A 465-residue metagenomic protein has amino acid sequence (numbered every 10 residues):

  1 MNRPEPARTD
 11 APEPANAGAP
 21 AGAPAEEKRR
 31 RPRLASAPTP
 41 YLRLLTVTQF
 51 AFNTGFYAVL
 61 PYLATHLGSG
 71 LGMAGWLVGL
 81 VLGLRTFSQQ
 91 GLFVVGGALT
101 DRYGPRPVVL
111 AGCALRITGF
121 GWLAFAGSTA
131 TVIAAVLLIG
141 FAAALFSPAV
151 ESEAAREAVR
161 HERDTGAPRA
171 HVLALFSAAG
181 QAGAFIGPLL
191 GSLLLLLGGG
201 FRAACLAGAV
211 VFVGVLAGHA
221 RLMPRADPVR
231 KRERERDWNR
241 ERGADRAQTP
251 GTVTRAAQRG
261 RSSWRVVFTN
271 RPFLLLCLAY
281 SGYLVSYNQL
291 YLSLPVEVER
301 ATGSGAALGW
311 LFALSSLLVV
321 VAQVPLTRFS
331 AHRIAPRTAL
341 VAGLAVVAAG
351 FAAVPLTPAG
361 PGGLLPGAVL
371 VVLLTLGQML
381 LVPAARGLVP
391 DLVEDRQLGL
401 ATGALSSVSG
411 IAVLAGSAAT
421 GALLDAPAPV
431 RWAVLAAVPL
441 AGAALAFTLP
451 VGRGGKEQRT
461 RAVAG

Functional and structural regions predicted by a protein language model:
G22-T39, L222-A279, G465: Juxtamembrane intracellular "pre-TM" segments in multi-pass secondary transporters
P61-W76, L292-A307, L311: Short amphipathic helix-loop junctions that connect adjacent transmembrane helices in Major Facilitator Superfamily/SLC
Q90-G127: Conserved MFS/SLC helix-loop-helix module at the cytosolic interface between two early adjacent transmembrane helices
G91-G104, L195, V321-P336, L424: Helix-to-loop junctions at the C-terminal end of transmembrane segments in multipass secondary transporters
P107-W122, A209, T338-A353: Structural signature of the two symmetry-related core transmembrane helices
A135-Q181: Cytoplasmic helix-loop-helix junction between adjacent transmembrane helices in 12-TM secondary transporters
R337-V382: C-terminal transmembrane helical hairpin of 12-TM major facilitator-type secondary transporters
D395-A426: A late C-terminal transmembrane helix in Major Facilitator Superfamily
